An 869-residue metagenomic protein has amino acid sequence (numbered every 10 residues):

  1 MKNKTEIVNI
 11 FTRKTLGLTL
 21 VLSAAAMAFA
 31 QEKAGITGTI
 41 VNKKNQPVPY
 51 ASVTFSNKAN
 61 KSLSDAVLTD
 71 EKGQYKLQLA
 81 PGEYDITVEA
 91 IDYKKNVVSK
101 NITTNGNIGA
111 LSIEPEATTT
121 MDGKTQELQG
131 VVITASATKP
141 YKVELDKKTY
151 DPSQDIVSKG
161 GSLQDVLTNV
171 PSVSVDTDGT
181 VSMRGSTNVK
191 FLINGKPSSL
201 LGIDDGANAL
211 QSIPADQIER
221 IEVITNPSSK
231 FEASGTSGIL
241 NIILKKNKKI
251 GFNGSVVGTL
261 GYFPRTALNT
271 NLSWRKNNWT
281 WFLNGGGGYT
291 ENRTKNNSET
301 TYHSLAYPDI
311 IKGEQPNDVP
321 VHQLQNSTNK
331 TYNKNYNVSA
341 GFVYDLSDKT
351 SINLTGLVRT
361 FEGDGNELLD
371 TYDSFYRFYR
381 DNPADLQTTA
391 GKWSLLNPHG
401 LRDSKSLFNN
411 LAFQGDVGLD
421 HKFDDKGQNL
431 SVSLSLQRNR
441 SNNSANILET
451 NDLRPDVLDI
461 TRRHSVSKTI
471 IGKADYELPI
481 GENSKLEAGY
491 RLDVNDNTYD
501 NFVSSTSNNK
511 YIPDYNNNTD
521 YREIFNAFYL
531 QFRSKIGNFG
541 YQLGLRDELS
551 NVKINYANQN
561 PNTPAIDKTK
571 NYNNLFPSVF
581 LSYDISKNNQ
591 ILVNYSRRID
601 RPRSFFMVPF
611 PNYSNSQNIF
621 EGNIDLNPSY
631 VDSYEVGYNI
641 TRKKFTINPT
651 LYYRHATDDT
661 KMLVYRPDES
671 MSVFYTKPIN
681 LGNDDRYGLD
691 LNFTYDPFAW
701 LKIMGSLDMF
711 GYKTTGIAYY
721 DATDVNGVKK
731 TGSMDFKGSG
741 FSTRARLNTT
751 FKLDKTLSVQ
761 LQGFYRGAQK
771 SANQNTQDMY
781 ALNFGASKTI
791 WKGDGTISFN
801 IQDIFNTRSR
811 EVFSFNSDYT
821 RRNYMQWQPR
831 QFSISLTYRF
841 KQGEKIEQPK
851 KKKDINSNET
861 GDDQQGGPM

Functional and structural regions predicted by a protein language model:
T54-S56, E89-I91, A110-I156, D176-D178 (+2 more regions): Short, acidic, small-residue-rich periplasmic hinge/interaction motif at the N-terminus of Gram-negative outer-membrane
K58-Q74: Short, acidic Ser/Thr/Gly-rich low-complexity loop/linker segments typical of extracellular and cell-surface proteins
G109-E114, T119, L163-V166, G206-L210 (+3 more regions): N-terminal periplasmic accessory domains that precede and gate Gram-negative outer-membrane beta-barrel machines
L163, N169, P197-T225: Short acidic/polar hinge/loop motifs at secondary-structure boundaries that mediate gating or recognition
P264-K295, I311-E367, L407-F413, T743: Transmembrane beta-barrel wall of Gram-negative outer-membrane proteins
S339, V343-F361, H399-A557, D584 (+2 more regions): Face-selective signature of the C-terminal outer-membrane beta-barrel domain
R440, N551-K553, K587-S633, Y653-T676 (+2 more regions): Surface-exposed extracellular loop regions of Gram-negative outer-membrane beta-barrel proteins, predominantly
T469-K473, Y515-N517, E621-N623, N627 (+4 more regions): Outer membrane beta-barrel strand-and-loop segments of large Gram-negative receptors, especially TonB-dependent
